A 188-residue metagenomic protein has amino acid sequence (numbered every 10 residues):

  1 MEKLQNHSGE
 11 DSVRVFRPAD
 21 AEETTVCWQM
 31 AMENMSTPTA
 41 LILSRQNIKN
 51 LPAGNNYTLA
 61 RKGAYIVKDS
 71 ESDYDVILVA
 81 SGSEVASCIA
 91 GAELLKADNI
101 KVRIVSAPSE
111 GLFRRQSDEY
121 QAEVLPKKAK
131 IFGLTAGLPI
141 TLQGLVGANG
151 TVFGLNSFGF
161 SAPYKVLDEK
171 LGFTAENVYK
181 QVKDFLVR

Functional and structural regions predicted by a protein language model:
M1-E2, S8-E10, T24, M32-R188: Thiamine diphosphate
F16-D20: Active-site nucleophile and cofactor-binding loops and adjacent substrate-binding regions of central metabolic enzymes
Q29: Hydrophobic alpha-helical positions that pack around
